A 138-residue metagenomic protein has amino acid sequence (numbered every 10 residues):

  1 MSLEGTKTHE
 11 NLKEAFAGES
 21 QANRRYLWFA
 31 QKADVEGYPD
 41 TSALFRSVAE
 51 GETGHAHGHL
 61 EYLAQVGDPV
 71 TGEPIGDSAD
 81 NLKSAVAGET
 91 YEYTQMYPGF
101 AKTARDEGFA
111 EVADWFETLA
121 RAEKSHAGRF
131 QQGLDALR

Functional and structural regions predicted by a protein language model:
M1-R138: Non-heme di-metal
